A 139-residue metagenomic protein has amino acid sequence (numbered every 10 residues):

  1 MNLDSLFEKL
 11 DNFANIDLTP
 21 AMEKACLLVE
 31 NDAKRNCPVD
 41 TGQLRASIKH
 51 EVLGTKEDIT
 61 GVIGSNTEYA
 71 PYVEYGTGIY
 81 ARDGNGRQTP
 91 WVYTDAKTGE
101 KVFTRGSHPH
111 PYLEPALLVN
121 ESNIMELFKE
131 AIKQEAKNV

Functional and structural regions predicted by a protein language model:
M1-A70, R82-V139: Short, Lys/Arg-rich flexible segments
